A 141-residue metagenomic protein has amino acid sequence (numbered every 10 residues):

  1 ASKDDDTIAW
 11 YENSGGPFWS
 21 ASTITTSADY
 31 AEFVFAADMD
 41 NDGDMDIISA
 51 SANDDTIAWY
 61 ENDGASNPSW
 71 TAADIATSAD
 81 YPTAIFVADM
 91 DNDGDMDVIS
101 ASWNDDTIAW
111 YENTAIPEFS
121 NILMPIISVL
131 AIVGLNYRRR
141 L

Functional and structural regions predicted by a protein language model:
A1-S2, I47-S51, V98-S102: Hydrophobic beta-strand segments that make up the repeating blades of beta-propeller and related beta-repeat
D5-D6, N53-D55, N104-D106: Short glycine/acidic-enriched loop and turn motifs that connect beta-strands
Y11-D29, E61-D80, E112: Blade-edge motifs of beta-propeller repeat domains
E32-M39, T83-M90: Beta-propeller blade termini
D42, D46, D93, D97: Acidic carboxylate motifs that coordinate Ca2+ or other divalent cations, activating on Asp/Glu
T114-M124: Short, threonine-centered small-residue motifs that mark membrane-proximal processing/anchoring sites and TM-junction
I126-L141: C-terminal cell-surface anchoring/sorting signal
